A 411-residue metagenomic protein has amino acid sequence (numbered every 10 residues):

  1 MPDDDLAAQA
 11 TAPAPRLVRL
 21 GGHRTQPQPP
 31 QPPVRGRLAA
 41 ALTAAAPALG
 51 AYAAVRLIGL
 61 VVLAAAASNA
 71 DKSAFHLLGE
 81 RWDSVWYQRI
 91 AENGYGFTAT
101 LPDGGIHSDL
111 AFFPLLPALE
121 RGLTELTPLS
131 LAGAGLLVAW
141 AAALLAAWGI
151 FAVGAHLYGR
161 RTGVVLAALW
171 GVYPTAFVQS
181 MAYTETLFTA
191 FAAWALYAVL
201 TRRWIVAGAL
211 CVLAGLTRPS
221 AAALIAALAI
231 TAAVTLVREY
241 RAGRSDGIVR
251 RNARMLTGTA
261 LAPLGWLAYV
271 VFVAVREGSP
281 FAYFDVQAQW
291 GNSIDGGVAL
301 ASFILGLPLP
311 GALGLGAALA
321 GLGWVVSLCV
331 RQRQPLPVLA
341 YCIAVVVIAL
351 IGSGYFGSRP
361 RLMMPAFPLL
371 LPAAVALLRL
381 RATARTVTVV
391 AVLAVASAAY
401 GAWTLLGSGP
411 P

Functional and structural regions predicted by a protein language model:
A54-A70, A74, G79, I225-W324 (+1 more regions): Membrane-lumen/periplasm interface segments of specific transmembrane helices in polyprenyl phosphate-linked
W82-G96, G105-P128, D295-G297, A301: Short hydrophobic/aromatic helix or loop-helix immediately within or flanking a transmembrane segment in polytopic
P114, A118, L126-L145, G311-L315: Loop-to-helix entry region of an early transmembrane alpha helix in multi-pass inner-membrane enzymes
S130-A134, I150-V172, A190, V206 (+1 more regions): Transmembrane-helix signature of polytopic, membrane-embedded enzymes that assemble or transfer cell-envelope glycans
L137-L157, G323-S327: Transmembrane-helix motifs of polytopic, lipid-linked glycan transferases
G171, A192-Y197, I205-T231, L261-L264 (+1 more regions): Membrane-interface alpha helices of multi-pass inner-membrane proteins
M181-L187, R359-P360: Short acidic/glycine- and proline-prone juxtamembrane loop motifs at membrane-interface regions of multi-pass membrane
T259-P263, R379-G409: Signature aromatic-anchored transmembrane alpha helix within multi-pass, membrane-resident enzymes that catalyze glycan
